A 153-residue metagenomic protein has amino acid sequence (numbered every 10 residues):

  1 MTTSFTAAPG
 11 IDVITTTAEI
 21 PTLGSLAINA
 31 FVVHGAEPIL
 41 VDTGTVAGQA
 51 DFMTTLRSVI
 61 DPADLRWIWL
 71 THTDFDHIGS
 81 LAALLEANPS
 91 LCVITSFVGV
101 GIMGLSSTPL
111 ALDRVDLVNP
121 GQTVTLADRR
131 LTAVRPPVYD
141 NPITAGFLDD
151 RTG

Functional and structural regions predicted by a protein language model:
M1-S4, N119-G121: Intrinsically disordered, low-complexity boundary segments flanking structured domains
T2-S58, A145-G153: Conserved beta-strand hairpin/beta-sheet module of binuclear metal-dependent hydrolase folds, prominently
A7, A87-P89, L110-A111: Short, structured coil segments at secondary-structure junctions
I39-D42, W67-L70, A133: Short catalytic-loop micro-motif centered on adjacent basic/acidic residues
T45-A47, D74-F75, P136-D140: Short beta->alpha connector loops
G48-I94: Active-site metal-binding motif and surrounding structural segment of the metallo-beta-lactamase
S90-V93, P109, G153: Alpha-helix capping at helix-to-loop junctions
T95-T144: Metallo-beta-lactamase
